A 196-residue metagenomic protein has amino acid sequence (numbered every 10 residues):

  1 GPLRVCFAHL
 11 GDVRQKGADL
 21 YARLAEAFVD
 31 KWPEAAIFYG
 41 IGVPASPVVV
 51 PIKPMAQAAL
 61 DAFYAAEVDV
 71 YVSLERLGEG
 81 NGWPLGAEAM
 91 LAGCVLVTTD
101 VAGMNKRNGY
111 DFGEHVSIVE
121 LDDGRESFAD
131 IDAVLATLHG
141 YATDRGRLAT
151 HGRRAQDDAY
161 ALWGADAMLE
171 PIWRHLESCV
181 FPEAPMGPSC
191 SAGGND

Functional and structural regions predicted by a protein language model:
G1-M55: Conserved catalytic-core segment of nucleotide-activated headgroup transferases in glycan assembly
F7-V13, E75-R76, L121-G124: Conserved donor-binding loops in enzymes that form glycosidic bonds
G42-V68, R76-G82, A102: Conserved active-site histidine-acidic residue motif and adjacent donor-binding/catalytic loop of glycosyltransferases
D61-A62, P84-L91, N105-K106: Short alpha-helical segment that forms part of, or immediately flanks, the ligand-binding pocket in carbohydrate-active
D69, L91-C94: A short alpha->beta transition loop at the rim of the catalytic pocket in nucleotide-sugar-dependent
V95-T98, N105: Short hydrophobic beta-strand element within catalytic cores of glycosyltransferases and related nucleotide-activated
K106-H139: Change "using UDP/GDP/dTDP sugars" to "using nucleotide sugars
G146-E177: A charged, aromatic-enriched C-terminal amphipathic alpha-helix characteristic of glycosyltransferases across folds
